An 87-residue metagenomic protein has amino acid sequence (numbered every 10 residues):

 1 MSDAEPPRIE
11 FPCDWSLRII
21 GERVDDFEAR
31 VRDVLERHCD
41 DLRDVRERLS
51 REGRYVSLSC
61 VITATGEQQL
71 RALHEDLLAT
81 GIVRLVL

Functional and structural regions predicted by a protein language model:
M1-L87: Long, contiguous binding/interaction regions
